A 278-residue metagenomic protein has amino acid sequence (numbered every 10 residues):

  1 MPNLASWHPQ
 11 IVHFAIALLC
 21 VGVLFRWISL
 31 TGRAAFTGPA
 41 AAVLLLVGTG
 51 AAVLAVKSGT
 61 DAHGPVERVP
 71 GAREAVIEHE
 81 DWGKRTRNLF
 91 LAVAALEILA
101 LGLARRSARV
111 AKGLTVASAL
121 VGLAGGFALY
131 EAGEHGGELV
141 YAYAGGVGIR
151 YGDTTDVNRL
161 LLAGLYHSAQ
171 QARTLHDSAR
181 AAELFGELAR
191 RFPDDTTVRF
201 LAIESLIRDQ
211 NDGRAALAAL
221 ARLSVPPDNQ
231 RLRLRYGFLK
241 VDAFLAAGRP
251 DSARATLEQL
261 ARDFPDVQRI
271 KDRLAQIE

Functional and structural regions predicted by a protein language model:
M1-L18, T49-G102: Membrane-embedded alpha-helical segments of integral membrane proteins
L45-G50, V110-H135: Internal/C-terminal transmembrane anchor helices
G136, G152-R191: Alpha-helical segment of the N-proximal tetratricopeptide repeat
R159-L160, P193, D228-R231, P265: Short coil turns that delineate tetratricopeptide repeat
Q170, E204-R208, F238, D242 (+1 more regions): Residue-level recognition of tetratricopeptide repeat
L175, D209-Q210, A247: Structural motif corresponding to the intra-repeat A-B loop/turn of tetratricopeptide repeats
V198, R233-Y236, I270: TPR alpha-solenoid repeat register
